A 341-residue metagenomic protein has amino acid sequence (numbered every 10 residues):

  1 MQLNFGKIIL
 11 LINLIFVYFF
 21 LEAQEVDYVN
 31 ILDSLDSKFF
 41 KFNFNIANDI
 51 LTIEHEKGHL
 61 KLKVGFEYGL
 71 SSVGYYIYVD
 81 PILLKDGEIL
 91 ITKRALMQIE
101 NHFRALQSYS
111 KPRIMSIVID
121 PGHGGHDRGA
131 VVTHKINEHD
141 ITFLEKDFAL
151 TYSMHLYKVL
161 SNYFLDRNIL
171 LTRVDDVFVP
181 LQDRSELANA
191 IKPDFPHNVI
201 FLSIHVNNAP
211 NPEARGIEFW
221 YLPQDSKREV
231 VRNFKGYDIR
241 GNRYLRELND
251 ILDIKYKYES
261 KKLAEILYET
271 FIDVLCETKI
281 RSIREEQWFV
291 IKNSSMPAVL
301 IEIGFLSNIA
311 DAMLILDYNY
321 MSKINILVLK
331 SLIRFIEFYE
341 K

Functional and structural regions predicted by a protein language model:
N13-E22: Hydrophobic h-region of N-terminal signal peptides that target proteins for export in Gram-negative bacteria
Q24-D127: Primary recognition of N-terminal secretory signal peptides and signal-anchoring hydrophobic helices
D33, R94, K146-N162, E186 (+7 more regions): Solvent-exposed, polar/charged alpha-helical surfaces in well-ordered, non-transmembrane soluble domains, broadly
L83-D86, V131, K135-K146, L170-F178 (+4 more regions): Second-shell loop/turn segments in exported
L106-L187, D194-N198, N208-P210, P223 (+1 more regions): Active-site histidine-acidic residue metal-binding/catalytic motifs, centered on HxH/HExxH-like signatures
S116-D120, N168-R173, V199-I204, E218-Y221 (+3 more regions): Structural recognition of the beta-strand scaffold that forms the well-ordered cores of secreted hydrolase catalytic
V132, N207-P210, A264-K341: Active-site-adjacent mobile loop/cap segments within catalytic or ligand-binding domains
I217-N249: A structural motif
